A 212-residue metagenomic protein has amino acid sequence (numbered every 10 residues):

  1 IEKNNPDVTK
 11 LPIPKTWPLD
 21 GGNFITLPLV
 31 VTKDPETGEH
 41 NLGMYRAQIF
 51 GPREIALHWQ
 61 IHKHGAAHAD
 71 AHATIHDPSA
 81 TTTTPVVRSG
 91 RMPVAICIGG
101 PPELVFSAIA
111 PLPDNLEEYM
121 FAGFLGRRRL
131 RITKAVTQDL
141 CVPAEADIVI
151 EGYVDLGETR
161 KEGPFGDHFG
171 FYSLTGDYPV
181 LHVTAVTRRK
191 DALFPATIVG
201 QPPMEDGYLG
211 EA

Functional and structural regions predicted by a protein language model:
I1-P78, T84-V180, T184-A212: Extended, highly charged
